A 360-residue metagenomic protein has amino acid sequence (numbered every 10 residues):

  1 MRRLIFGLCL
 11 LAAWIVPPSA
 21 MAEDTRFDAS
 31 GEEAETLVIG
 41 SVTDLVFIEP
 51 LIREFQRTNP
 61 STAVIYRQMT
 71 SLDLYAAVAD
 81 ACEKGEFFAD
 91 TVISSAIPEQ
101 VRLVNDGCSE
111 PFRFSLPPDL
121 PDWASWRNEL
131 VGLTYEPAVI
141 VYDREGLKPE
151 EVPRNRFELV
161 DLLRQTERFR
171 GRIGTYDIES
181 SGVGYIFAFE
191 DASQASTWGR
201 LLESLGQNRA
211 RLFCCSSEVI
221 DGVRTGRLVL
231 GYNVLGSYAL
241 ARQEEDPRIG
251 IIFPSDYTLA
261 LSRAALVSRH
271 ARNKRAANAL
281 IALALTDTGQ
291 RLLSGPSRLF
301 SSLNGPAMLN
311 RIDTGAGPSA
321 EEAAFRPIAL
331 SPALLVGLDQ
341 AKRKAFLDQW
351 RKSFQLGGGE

Functional and structural regions predicted by a protein language model:
A22-V101: Early extracytoplasmic/lumenal segment of secretory-pathway proteins
V42-E49, F87-F88, S94-R224: Extracytoplasmic ligand-binding site segments that recognize negatively charged/polar headgroups
G85-S94, L212, V229-V234, G250-I251: Paired acidic/hydrophobic, glycine-rich loop segments that form the ligand-binding mouth/hinge of periplasmic-binding
P98-R102, R224, L228-R248: A ligand-binding cleft/hinge motif common to bilobed small-molecule-binding domains
E110-P118, E129-G132, P247-L259, S268-A271: Short beta-strand->loop
V139-G146, F187-F189, L261-K274, L292-L293: A bilobed periplasmic-binding-protein/Venus flytrap-type ligand-binding module shared by bacterial periplasmic
S268-L330: Mature extracytoplasmic/periplasmic domains
P327-E360: Conserved C-terminal helix/tail region of periplasmic/extracytoplasmic solute-binding proteins
